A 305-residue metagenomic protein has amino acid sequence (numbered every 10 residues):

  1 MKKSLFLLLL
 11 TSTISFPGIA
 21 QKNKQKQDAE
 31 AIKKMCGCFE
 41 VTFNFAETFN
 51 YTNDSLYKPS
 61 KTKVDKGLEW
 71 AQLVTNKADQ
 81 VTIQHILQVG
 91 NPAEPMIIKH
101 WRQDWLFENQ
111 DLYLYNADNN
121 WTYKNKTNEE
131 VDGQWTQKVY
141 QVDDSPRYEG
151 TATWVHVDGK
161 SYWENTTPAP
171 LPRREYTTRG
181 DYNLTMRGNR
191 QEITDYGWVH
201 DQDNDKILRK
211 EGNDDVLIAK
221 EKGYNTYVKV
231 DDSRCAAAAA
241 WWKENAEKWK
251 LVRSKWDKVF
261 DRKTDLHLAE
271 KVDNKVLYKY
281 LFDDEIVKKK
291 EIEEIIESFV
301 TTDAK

Functional and structural regions predicted by a protein language model:
M1-N23: Bacterial Sec-dependent N-terminal signal peptides
N23-C38: N-terminal helix-cap/turn-to-beta initiation motif at the start of protein domains
K24-D28, N44-A78: Short, solvent-exposed loop/hinge segments that bridge or flank secondary-structure elements
E40-F49, I86-Q88, T166-R174, D201-L208: Generic short beta-strand segments
K58-K61, D65-T75, Q84, R102-D104 (+4 more regions): Hydrophobic/aromatic beta-strand elements that line small-molecule binding cavities or substrate pockets in beta-rich
K77-T153: Low-complexity, serine/threonine/proline-enriched polar segments
D132-M186, D205-K210: Short helix-loop boundary/capping segments
T185-N189, D195, V199-D284, E297-K305: Acidic, serine/threonine-rich low-complexity disordered tracts
